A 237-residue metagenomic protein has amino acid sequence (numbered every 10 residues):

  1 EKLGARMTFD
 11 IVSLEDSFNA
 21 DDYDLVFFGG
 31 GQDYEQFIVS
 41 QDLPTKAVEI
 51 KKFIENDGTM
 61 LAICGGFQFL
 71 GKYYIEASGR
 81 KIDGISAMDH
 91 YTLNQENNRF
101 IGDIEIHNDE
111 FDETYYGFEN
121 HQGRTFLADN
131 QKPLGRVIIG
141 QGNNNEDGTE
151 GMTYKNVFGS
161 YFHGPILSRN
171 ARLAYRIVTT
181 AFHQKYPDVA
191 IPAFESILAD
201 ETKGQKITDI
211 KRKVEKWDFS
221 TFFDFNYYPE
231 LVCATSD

Functional and structural regions predicted by a protein language model:
E1-K52, S168-R169, A174-D237: N-terminal beta1-alpha1 cap of cysteine-dependent amidohydrolase-like domains
F9-I11, A87, G117-E119, V157-G159: Conserved beta-strand scaffold positions in the cores of enzyme catalytic domains, especially in NTP/NDP-utilizing
D22-Y23, N56-G58, R80-D83, D112-Y115 (+1 more regions): Short coil/turn connectors at secondary-structure junctions
L25-G29, L61, G159-Y161: Structural motif
D33-E35, Q95, R124-L127, P165-R169: Short, acidic Gly/Pro/Ser/Thr-rich loop/turn segments
D33-N108: Cysteine-nucleophile active-site neighborhood
A77-E150: Pocket-forming structural segment of enzyme catalytic cores
N144-F182: A glycine-centered loop/beta-turn motif at secondary-structure junctions
